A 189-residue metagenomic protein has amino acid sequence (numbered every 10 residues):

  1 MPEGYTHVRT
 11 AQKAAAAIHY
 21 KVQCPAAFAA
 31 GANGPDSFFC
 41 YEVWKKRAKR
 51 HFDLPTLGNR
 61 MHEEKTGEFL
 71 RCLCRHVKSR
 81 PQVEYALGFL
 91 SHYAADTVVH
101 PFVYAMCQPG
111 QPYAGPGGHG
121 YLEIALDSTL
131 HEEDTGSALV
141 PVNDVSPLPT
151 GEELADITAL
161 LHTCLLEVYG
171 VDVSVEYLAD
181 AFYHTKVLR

Functional and structural regions predicted by a protein language model:
M1-A86, Y93-R189: N-terminal leader/auxiliary helical segments
